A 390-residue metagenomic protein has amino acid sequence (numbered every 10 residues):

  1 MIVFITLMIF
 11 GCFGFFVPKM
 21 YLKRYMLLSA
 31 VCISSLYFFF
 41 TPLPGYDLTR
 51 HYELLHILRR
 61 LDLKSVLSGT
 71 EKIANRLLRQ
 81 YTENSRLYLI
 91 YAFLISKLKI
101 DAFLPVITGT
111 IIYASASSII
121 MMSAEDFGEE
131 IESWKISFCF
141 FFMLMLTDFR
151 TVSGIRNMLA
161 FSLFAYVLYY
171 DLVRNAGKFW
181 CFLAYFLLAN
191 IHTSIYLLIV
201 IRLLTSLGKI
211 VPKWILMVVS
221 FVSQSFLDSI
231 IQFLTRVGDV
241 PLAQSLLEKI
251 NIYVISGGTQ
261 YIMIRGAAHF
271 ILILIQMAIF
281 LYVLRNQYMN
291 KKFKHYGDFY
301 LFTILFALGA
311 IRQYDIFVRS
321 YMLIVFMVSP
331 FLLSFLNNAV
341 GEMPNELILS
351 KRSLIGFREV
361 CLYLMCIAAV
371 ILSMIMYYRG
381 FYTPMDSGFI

Functional and structural regions predicted by a protein language model:
L22-L28, K213, M289-L301, S350-Y363: Membrane-interfacial loop-to-transmembrane alpha-helix junctions, especially the N-terminal start
P44, L48-Y52, L58-L63, L89 (+2 more regions): Alpha-helical transmembrane segments and terminal signal-anchor/GPI-anchor hydrophobic tails, characterized by long
E53-L54, L67-K99: Short hydrophobic/aromatic helix or loop-helix immediately within or flanking a transmembrane segment in polytopic
I107-G128: Transmembrane-helix motifs of polytopic, lipid-linked glycan transferases
S133-G154, M158-A165, S194: Membrane-embedded helix bundles of polyisoprenyl
T147, F179-L204: Membrane-interface alpha helices of multi-pass inner-membrane proteins
F164-F179: Membrane-interface transmembrane helices that cradle and orient dolichyl/undecaprenyl
R352-I390: Transmembrane helical bundles and short interhelical boundary loops of multi-pass, membrane-embedded
